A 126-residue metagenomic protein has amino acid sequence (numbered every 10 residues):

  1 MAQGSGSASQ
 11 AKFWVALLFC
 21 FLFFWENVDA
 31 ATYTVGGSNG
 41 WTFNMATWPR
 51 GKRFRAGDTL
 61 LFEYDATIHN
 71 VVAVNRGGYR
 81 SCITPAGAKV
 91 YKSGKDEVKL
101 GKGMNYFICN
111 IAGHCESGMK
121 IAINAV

Functional and structural regions predicted by a protein language model:
A2-A16, F21-W41, T67-H69, R80-V126: Extracellular/periplasmic metallocenter environments
W41-R50: Short alpha-helix capping/helix-loop boundary micro-motifs
G51-K52, F62: Short secondary-structure boundary/capping segments within folded domains
L60-R80: N-terminal V-set
